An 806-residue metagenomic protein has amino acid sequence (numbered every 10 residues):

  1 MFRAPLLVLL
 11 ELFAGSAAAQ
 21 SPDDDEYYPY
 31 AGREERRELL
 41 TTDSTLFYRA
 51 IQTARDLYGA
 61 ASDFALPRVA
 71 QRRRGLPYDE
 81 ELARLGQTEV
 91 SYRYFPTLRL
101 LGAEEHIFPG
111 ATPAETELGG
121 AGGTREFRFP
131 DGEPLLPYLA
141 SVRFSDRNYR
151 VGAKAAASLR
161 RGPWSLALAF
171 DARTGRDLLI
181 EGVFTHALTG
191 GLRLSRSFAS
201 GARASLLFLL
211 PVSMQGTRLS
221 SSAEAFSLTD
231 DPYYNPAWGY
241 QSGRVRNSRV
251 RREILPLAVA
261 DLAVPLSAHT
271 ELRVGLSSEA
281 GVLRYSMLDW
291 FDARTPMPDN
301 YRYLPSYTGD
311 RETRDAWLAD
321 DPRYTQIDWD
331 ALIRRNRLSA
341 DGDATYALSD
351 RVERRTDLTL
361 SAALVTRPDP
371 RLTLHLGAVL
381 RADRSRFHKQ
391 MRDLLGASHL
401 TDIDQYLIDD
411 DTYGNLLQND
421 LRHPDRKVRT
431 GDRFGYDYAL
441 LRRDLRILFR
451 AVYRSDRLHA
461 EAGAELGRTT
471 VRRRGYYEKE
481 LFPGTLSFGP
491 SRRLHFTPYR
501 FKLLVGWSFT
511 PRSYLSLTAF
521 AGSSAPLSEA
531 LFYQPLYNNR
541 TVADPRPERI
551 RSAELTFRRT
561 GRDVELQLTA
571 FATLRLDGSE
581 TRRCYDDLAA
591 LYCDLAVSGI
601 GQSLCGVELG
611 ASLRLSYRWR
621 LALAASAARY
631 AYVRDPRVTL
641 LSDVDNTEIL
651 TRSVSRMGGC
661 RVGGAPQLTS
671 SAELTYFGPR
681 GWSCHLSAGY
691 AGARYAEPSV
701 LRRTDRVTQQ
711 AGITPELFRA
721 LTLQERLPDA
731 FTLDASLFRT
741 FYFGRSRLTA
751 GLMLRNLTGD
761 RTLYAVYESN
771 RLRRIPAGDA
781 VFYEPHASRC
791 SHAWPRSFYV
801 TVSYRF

Functional and structural regions predicted by a protein language model:
Q20-P22, L621, Y690-T708, R739-F806: C-terminal beta-signal and adjacent terminal beta-strands/loops of Gram-negative outer-membrane beta-barrel proteins
A54, P96-S141, G152: A beta-strand signature from Gram-negative outer-membrane beta-barrel systems, especially the internal plug domain
L139-G175, L179-R218, V250-S267, K502-L504: Transmembrane beta-barrel wall of Gram-negative outer-membrane proteins
R203-D261, R284-S349, Y413-T430, R583-C584: Acidic/polar loop-and-plug regions of large Gram-negative outer-membrane beta-barrel proteins
S221, Q418-K427, T470-P483, R493 (+5 more regions): Surface-exposed extracellular loop regions of Gram-negative outer-membrane beta-barrel proteins, predominantly
P236-L257, D261, L440-R443, P490-L504 (+6 more regions): Outer-membrane beta-barrel signature, preferentially recognizing the C-terminal barrel domain of Gram-negative
A347, T373-T510, P535: Signature of Gram-negative outer-membrane beta-barrel scaffolds
R454, A570-L574, C593-R702, T801-R805: Gram-negative outer-membrane beta-barrel transporters
